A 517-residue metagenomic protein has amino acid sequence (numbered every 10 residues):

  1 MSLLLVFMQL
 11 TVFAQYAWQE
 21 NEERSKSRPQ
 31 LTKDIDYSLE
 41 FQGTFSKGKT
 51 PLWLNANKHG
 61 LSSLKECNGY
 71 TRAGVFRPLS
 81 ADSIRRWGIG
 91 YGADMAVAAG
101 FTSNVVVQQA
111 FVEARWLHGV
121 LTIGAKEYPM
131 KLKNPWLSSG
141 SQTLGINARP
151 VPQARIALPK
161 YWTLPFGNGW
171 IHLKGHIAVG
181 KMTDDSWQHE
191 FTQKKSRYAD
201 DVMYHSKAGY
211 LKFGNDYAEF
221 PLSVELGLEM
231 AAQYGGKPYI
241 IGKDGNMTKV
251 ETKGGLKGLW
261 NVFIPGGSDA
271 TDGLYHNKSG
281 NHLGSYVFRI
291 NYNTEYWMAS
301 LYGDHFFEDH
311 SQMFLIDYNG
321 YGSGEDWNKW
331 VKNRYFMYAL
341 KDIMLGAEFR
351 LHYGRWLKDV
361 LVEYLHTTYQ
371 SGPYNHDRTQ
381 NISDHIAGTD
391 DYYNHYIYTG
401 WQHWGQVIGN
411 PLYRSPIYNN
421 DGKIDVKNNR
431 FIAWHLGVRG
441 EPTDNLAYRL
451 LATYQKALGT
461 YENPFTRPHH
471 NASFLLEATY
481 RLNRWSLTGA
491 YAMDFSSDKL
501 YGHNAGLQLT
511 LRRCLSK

Functional and structural regions predicted by a protein language model:
M1-E20, L511-K517: Bacterial Sec-dependent N-terminal signal peptides
L5, I84-W116, Y128-N147: Surface-exposed loop and membrane-interface regions of Gram-negative outer-membrane beta-barrel proteins
Y16, L222-L228, Y239-K517: Exposed, low-structure sequence patches enriched in small/polar residues
Y16-H59, S63-G69, D82-A93, G175-V179: Transmembrane beta-strand segments of Gram-negative outer membrane beta-barrel proteins
E20-D36, R77-G90, T102, R115-G119 (+7 more regions): Short loop/turn motifs that connect adjacent beta-strands in outer-membrane beta-barrel proteins
I35-K49, I89-V97, A114, L121-E127 (+7 more regions): Transmembrane beta-barrel strands of outer-membrane/channel proteins
D36-S38, E66-G74, V105-Q109, V151-R155 (+6 more regions): Transmembrane beta-barrel architecture of outer-membrane proteins
P129-M247: Internal, well-ordered domain-core segments that constitute the primary functional module of diverse proteins
